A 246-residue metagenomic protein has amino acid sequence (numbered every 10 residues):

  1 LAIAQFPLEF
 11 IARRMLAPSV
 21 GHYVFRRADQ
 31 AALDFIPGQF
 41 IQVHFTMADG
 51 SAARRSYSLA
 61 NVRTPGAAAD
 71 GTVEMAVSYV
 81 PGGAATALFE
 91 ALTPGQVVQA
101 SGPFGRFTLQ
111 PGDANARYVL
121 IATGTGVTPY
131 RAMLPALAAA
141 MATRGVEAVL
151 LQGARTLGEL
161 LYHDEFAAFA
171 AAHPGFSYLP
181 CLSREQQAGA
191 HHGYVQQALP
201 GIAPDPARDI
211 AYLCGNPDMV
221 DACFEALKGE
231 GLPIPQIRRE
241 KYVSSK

Functional and structural regions predicted by a protein language model:
L1-P94, S183-R184: Ferredoxin-reductase
A2-P7, A148-K246: Reductase modules of NAD(P)H-dependent flavoproteins
I41, V98-S101: Generic structural signal for buried aliphatic residues
P103-D113: A short, basic/flexible loop-to-alpha-helix module at the beginning of a structural domain
T108, P129-A132, A222-C223: Phosphate- and divalent-cation-binding pockets in alpha/beta enzyme and binding domains that engage nucleotide-derived
T123-T128: Ser/Thr-glycine-rich phosphate-binding loops at phosphate-binding pockets of nucleotides, nucleotide cofactors
P129-M141: Histidine-anchored nucleotide/phosphate-binding helix
